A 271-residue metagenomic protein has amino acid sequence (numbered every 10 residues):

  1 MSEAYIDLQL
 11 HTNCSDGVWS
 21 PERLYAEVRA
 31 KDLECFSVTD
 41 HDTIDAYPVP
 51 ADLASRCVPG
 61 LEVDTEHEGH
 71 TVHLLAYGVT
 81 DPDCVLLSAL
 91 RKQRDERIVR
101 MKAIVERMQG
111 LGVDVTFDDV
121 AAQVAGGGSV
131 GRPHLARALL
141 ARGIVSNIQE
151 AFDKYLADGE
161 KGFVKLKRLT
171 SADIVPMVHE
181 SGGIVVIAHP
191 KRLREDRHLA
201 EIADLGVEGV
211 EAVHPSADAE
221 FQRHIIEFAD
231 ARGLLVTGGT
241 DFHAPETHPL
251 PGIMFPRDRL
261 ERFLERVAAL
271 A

Functional and structural regions predicted by a protein language model:
M1-T12, V18-A26, Y47-P59, T65-P82 (+5 more regions): Charged catalytic cores and adjacent phosphate/nucleic-acid-binding surfaces used for phosphate/nucleic-acid chemistry
C14-S15, V38: N-terminal beta1-alpha1 ligand-phosphate binding loop
R23-R29, E34-F36, H41-V124, S129: Mid-domain alpha/beta scaffold segments of enzyme catalytic cores
R29, Q109, L140, H179 (+1 more regions): Short polybasic/polar patches that bind polyanions
L111, R142, V213: Change "in soluble alpha/beta enzymes" to "in soluble alpha/beta proteins
A125-V186: Conserved acidic, metal-coordinating active-site core of Asp-based, Mg2+-dependent phosphoryl-transfer enzymes
